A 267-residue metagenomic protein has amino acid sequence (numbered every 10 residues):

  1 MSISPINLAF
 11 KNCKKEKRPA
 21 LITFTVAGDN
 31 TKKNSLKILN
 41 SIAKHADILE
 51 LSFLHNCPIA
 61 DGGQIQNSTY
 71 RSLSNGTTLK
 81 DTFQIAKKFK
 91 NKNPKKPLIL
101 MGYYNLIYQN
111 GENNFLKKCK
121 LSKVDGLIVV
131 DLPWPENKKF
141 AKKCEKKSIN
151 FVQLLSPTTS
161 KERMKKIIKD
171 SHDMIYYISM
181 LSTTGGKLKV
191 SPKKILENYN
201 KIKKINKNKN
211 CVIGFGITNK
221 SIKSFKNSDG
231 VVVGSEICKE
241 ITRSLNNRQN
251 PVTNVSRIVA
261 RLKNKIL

Functional and structural regions predicted by a protein language model:
M1-I3, K201-K209, K220-K223, S228 (+1 more regions): Alpha/beta catalytic cores of nucleotide-metabolism and tRNA/nucleoside-modifying enzymes
S2-C13, H55-I65, S74-K87, I107-N113 (+5 more regions): Active-site-adjacent beta->alpha loops and helix N-cap segments on the catalytic face of soluble alpha/beta enzymes
K15-F24, N93-Y103, C144-L154, I202-G216: Short beta-strand/loop segments at the ligand-binding rim of alpha/beta enzyme cores
I22, E50, I128, Q153 (+3 more regions): Conserved beta-strand positions in the central sheet of alpha/beta enzyme cores
T23, I42, L49-S52, C119 (+3 more regions): Conserved, mostly hydrophobic/aromatic
V26-T31, M101-Q109, P133-W134, L155-T159 (+1 more regions): Glycine-rich beta-to-alpha transition loops that act as phosphate-gripper elements at the mouths of alpha/beta enzyme
T31-A43, T159-D170, I205-N206, I213-V231: Catalytic cores of alpha/beta
S148-G186: Histidine/lysine/aspartate-rich catalytic loop segments that bind and position anionic ligands
